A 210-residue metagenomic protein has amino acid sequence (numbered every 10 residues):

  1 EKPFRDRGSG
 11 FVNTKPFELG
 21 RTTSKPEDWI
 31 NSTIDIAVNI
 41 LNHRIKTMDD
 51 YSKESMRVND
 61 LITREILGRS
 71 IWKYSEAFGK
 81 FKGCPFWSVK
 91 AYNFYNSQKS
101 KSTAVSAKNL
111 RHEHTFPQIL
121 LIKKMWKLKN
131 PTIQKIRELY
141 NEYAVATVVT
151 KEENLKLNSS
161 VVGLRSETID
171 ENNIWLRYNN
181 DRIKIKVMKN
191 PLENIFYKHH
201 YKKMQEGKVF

Functional and structural regions predicted by a protein language model:
E1-A107, S159-E167, N172-V209: Nuclease and nuclease-like effector domains acting on nucleic acids or nucleotide cofactors
M56, R111-H112, T147-K151, K186-M188: A structural signal for short, well-ordered beta-strand segments and their strand-loop junctions that often border
A77, L120-P131, T150-E153, S160 (+1 more regions): Generic marker of "main functional regions" within proteins
T103-N141: Histidine-centered nuclease catalytic patch
Y140-E167: Short Cys/His-centered divalent metal-binding micro-motifs
